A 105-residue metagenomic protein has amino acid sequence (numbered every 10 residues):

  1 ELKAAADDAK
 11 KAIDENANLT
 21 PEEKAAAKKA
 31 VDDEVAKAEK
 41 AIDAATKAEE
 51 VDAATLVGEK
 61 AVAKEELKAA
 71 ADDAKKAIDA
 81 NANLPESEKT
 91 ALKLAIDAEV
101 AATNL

Functional and structural regions predicted by a protein language model:
E1-L105: Amphipathic alpha-helical assembly segments used for oligomerization, scaffolding, or translocation
